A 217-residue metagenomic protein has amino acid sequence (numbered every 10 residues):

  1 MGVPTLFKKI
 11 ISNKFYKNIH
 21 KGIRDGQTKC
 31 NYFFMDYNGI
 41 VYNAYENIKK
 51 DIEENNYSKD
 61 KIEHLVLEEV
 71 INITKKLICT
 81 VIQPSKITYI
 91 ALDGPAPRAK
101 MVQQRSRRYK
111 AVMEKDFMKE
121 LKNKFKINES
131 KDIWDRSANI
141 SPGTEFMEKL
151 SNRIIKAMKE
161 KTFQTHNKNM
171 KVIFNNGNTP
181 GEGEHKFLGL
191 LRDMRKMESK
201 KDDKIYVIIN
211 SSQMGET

Functional and structural regions predicted by a protein language model:
M1-T217: Noncatalytic, typically N-terminal accessory segments of nucleic acid-processing enzymes and closely related
